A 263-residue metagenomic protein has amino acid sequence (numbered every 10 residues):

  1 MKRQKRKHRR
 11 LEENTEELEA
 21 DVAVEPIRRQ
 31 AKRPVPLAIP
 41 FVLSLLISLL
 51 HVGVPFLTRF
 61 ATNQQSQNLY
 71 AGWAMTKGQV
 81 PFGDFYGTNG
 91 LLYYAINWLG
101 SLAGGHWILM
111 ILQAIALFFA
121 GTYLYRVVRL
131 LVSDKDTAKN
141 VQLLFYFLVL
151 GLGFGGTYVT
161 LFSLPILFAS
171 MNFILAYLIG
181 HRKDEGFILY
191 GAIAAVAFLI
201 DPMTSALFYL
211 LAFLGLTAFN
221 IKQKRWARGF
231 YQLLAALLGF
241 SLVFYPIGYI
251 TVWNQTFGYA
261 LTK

Functional and structural regions predicted by a protein language model:
F56-A71, F82-I96, W107: Extracytoplasmic catalytic/substrate-binding loops of multi-pass membrane glycan-assembly enzymes
L91, A95, A103-F119: Loop-to-helix entry region of an early transmembrane alpha helix in multi-pass inner-membrane enzymes
G121-L150: Transmembrane-helix signature of polytopic, membrane-embedded enzymes that assemble or transfer cell-envelope glycans
R129-V132, F168-L189, Q223: Membrane-interface transmembrane helices that cradle and orient dolichyl/undecaprenyl
G153-L164: Short acidic/glycine- and proline-prone juxtamembrane loop motifs at membrane-interface regions of multi-pass membrane
G186-P202, F208-F213: Membrane-interface alpha helices of multi-pass inner-membrane proteins
L207-L238: Perimembrane helix-loop-helix junctions
F230-K263: Membrane-lumen/periplasm interface segments of specific transmembrane helices in polyprenyl phosphate-linked
